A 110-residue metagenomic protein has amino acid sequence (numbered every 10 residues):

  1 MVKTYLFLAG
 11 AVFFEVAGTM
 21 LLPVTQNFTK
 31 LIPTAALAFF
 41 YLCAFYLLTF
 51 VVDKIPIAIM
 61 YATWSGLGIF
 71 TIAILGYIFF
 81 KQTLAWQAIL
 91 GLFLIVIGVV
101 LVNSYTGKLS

Functional and structural regions predicted by a protein language model:
M1-S110: Polytopic alpha-helical membrane proteins, predominantly small-molecule transporters/carriers
